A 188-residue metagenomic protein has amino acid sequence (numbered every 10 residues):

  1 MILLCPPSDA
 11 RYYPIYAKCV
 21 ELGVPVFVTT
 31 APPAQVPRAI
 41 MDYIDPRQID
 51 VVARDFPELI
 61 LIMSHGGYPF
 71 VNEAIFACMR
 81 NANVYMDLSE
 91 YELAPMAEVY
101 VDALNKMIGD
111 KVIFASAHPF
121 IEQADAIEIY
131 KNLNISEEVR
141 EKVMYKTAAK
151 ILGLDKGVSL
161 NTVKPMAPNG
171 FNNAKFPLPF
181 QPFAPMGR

Functional and structural regions predicted by a protein language model:
M1-P6: The substrate-binding groove and active-site-proximal loops of carbohydrate-active enzymes, especially glycoside
S8-I113, T162, P179-G187: Catalytic pocket-lining loop regions of alpha/beta-barrel enzymes, especially the amidohydrolase/enolase/GH5 lineages
C19, H65, M86, A117 (+3 more regions): Conserved, mostly hydrophobic/aromatic
Y68, F120, K150: Active-site micro-motifs of SAM-dependent methyltransferase domains
I108-K111, A124-R188: Mid-to-C-terminal alpha-helical segments outside catalytic/metal-binding sites
S116-Q123: Short glycine/proline-rich, acidic loop/turn segments that cap or connect secondary-structure elements
